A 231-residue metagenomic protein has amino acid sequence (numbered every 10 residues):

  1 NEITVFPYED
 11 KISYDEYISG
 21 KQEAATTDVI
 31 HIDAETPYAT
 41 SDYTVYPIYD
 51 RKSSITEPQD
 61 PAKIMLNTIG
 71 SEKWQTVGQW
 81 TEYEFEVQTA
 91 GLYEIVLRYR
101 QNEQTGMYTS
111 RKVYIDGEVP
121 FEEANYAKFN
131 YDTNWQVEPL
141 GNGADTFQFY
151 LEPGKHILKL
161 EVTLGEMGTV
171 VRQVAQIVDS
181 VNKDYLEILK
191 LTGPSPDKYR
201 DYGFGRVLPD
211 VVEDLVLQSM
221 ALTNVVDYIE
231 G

Functional and structural regions predicted by a protein language model:
N1-G231: Extracytoplasmic
